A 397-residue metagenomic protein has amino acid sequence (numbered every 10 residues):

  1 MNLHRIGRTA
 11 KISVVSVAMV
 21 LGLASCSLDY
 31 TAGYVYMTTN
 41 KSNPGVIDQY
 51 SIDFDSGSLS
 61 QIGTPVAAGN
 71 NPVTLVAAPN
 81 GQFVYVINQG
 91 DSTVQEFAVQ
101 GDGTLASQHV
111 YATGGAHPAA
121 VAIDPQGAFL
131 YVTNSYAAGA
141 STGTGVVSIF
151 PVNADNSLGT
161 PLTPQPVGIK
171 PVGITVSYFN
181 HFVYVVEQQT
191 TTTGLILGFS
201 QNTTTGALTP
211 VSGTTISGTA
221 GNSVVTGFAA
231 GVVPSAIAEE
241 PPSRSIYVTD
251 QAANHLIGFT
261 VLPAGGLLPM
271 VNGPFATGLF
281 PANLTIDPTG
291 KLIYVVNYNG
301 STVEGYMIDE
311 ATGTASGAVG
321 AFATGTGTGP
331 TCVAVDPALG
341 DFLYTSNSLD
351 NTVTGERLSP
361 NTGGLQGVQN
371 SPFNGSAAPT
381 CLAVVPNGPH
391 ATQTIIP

Functional and structural regions predicted by a protein language model:
M1-A24: Sec-dependent bacterial lipoprotein signal peptides
G22-P397: Predominantly soluble domains enriched in secretory-pathway, periplasmic, or organellar proteins
